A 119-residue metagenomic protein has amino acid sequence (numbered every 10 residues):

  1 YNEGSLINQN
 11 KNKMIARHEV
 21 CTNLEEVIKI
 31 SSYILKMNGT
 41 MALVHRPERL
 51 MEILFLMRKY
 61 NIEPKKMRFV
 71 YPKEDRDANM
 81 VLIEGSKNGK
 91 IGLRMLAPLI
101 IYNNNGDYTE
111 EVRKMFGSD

Functional and structural regions predicted by a protein language model:
Y1-E26: Mobile active-site "lid"/loop adjacent to the S-adenosyl-L-methionine
K11-K13, R17, K36, R46 (+1 more regions): Basic side chains
N12, C21, M41, K73-R76 (+3 more regions): A generic structural micro-environment signature that highlights single residues at secondary-structure boundaries
K13-I15, F55-L56, A78, K114: Alpha-helix boundary/interfacial micro-motifs
V20-Y71, R76-A78, L82: Conserved Class I SAM-dependent methyltransferase catalytic core
A78-D119: SAM/dcSAM-binding transferase cores
